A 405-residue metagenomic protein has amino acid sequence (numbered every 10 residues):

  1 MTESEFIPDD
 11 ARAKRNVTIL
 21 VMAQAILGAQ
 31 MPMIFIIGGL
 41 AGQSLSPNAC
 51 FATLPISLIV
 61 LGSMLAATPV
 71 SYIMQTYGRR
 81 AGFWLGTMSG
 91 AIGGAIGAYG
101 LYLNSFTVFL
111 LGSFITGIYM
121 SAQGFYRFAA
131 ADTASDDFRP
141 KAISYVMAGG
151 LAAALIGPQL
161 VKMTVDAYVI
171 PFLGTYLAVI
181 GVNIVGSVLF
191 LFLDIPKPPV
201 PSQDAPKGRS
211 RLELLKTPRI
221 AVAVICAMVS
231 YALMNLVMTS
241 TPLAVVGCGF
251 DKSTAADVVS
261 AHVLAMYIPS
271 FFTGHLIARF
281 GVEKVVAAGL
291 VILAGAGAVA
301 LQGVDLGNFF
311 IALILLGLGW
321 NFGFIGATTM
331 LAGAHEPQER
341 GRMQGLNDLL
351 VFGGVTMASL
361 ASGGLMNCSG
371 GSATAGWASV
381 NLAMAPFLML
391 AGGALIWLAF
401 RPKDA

Functional and structural regions predicted by a protein language model:
T2-K14, I195-V224: Juxtamembrane intracellular "pre-TM" segments in multi-pass secondary transporters
G38, M120-A134, F322-E336: Intracellular juxtamembrane helix-capping segments at the cytosolic ends of symmetry-related transmembrane helices
A66-R79, V165, P269-V282, M366: Helix-to-loop junctions at the C-terminal end of transmembrane segments in multipass secondary transporters
R80, M163-G181, G364-L388: A membrane-interface helix-boundary motif in multi-pass transporters
M88-L103, I292-V304: C-terminal ends and interior cores of transmembrane alpha-helices in multi-pass membrane transporters/permeases
L103-V108, D136, Y145-L191: Helix-loop-helix hairpin linking two adjacent transmembrane segments in secondary transporters
G112-A148: Cytoplasmic helix-loop-helix junction between adjacent transmembrane helices in 12-TM secondary transporters
I180-P201, A394-A399: C-terminal membrane-cytosol helix-exit motif in multi-pass small-molecule transporters
